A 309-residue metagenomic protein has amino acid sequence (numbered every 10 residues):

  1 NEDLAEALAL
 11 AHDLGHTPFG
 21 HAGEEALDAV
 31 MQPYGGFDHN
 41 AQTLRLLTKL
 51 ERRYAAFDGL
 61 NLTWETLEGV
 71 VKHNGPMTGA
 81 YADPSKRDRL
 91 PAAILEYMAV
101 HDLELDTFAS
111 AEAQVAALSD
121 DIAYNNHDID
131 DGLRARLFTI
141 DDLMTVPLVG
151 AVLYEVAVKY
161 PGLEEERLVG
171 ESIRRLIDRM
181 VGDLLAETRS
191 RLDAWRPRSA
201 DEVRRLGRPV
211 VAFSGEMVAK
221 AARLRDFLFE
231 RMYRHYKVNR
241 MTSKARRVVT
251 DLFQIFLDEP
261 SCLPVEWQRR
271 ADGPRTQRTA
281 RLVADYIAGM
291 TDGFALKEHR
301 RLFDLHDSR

Functional and structural regions predicted by a protein language model:
N1-D28, P33-Y34, L47-A55, G59: Acidic/His-rich, divalent-metal-binding segments that scaffold phosphate/diphosphate chemistry
E2-L4, F37-A41, L46-A55, G59-R309: Histidine-centered, transition-metal-coordinating active-site segments
